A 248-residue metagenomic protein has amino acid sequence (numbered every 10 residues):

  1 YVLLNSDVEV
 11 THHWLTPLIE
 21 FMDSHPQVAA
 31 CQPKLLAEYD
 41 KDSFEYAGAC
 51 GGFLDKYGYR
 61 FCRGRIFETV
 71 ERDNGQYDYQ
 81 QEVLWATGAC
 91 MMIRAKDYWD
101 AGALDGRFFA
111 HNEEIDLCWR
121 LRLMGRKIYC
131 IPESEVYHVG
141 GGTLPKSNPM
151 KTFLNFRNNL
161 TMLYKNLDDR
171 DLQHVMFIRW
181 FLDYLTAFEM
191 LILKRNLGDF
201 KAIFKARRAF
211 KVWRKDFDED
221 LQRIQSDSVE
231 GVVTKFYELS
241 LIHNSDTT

Functional and structural regions predicted by a protein language model:
Y1-E9: Short beta-strand-to-loop acidic/aromatic patch adjacent to the donor-nucleotide binding site
L3, A30-E38, R63, I131 (+1 more regions): Short glycine/serine/threonine-enriched helix-capping/active-site loop that flanks the nucleotide-sugar donor pocket
V8-Y59: Conserved donor NDP-sugar-binding/catalytic core segment of glycosyltransferases
K56-C62, F67-I93, I115-L117, L144-K146: A recurrent flexible, glycine/aromatic-enriched loop bordering the glycosyltransferase active site that acts as
D78-E135: A short, conserved alpha-helix in the catalytic core of glycosyltransferases
M124-L221, D227-T234: Active-site-adjacent helix/loop segment of glycosyltransferases that harbors family-specific signature motifs
H243-T248: Residue-level detector of conserved catalytic or cofactor/ligand-binding positions in enzyme active sites
